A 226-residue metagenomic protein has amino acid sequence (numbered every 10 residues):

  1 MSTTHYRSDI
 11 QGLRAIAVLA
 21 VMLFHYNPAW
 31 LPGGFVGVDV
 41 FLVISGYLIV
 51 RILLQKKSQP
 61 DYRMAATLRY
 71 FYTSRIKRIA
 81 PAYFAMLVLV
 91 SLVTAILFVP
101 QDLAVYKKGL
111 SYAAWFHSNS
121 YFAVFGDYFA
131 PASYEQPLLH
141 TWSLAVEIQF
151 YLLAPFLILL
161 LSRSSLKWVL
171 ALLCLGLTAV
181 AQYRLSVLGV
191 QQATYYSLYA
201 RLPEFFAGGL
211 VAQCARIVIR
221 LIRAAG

Functional and structural regions predicted by a protein language model:
M1-G226: Membrane-interface helix/loop caps of multi-pass membrane proteins
